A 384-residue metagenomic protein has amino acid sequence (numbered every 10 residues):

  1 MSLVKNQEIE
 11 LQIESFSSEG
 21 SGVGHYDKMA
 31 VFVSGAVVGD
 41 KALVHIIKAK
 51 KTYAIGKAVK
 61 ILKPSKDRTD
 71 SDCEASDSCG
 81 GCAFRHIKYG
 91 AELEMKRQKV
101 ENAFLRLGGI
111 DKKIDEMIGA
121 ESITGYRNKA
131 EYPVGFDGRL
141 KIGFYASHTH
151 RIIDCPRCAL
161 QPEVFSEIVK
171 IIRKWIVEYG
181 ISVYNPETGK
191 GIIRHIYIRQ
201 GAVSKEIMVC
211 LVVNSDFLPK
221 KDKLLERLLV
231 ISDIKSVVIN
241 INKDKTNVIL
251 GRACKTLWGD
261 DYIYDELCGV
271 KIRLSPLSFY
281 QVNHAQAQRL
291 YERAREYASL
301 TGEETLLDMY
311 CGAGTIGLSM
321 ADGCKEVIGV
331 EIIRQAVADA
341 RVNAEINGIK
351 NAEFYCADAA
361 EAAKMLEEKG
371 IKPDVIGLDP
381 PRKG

Functional and structural regions predicted by a protein language model:
M1-K255, E296-E303, I371-D374, G384: SAM-dependent transferase fold signal centered on methyltransferase-like domains, encompassing both Class I
S2-E10, S18, D216-G384: Rossmann-like S-adenosyl-L-methionine
